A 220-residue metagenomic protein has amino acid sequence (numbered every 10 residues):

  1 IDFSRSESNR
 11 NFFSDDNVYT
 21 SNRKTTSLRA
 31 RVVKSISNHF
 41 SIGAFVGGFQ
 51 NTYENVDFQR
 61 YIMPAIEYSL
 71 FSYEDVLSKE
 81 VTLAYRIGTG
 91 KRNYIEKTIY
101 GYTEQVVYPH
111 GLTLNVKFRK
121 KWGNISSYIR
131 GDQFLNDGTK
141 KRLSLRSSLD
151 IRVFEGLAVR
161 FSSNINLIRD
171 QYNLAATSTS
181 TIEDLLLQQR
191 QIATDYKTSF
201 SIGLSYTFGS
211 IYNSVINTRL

Functional and structural regions predicted by a protein language model:
I1, I42-V46, I62, K79-Y85 (+4 more regions): Transmembrane beta-strands of outer-membrane beta-barrel proteins
I1-S4, K24-Q50, L112-Q133: Surface-exposed extracellular loop regions of Gram-negative outer-membrane beta-barrel proteins
F3-N9, V46-T52, Y68-L70, I87-N93 (+4 more regions): Transmembrane beta-strands of outer-membrane beta-barrel pores
F3-R5, F12-Y19, Q59-A65, I99-E104 (+4 more regions): Flexible, surface-exposed loop regions and adjacent strand-edge segments of Gram-negative outer-membrane beta-barrel
N17-K24, E54-R60, G101-V106, N136-K141 (+1 more regions): Replace "Gram-negative outer membrane beta-barrel proteins" with "bacterial and organellar outer membrane beta-barrel
K24-A30, V46, R60-P64, Y68 (+3 more regions): Hydrophobic, lipid-facing positions within transmembrane beta-strands of outer-membrane proteins
S35-H39, E54, F71-V81, R119-G123 (+2 more regions): Short loop/turn motifs that connect adjacent beta-strands in outer-membrane beta-barrel proteins
T194-L220: Outer-membrane beta-barrel "beta-signal"
